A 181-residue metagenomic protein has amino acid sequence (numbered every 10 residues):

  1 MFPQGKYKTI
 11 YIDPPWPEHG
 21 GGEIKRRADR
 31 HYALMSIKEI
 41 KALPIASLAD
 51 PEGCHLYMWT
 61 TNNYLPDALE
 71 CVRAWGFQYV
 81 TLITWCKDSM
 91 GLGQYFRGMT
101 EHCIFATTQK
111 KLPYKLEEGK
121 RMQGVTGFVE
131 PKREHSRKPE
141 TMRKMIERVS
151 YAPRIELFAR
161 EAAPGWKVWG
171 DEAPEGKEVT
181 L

Functional and structural regions predicted by a protein language model:
M1-L181: Class I S-adenosyl-L-methionine-dependent methyltransferase catalytic core
